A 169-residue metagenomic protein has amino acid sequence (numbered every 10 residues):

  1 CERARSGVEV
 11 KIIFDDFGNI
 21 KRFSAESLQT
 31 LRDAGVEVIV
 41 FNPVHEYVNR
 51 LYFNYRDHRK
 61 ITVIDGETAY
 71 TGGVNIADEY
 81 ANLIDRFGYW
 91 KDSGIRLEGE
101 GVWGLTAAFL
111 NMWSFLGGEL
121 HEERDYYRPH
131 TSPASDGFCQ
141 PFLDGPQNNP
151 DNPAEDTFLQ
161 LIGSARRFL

Functional and structural regions predicted by a protein language model:
C1-L169: Charged, low-complexity intrinsically disordered terminal segments
